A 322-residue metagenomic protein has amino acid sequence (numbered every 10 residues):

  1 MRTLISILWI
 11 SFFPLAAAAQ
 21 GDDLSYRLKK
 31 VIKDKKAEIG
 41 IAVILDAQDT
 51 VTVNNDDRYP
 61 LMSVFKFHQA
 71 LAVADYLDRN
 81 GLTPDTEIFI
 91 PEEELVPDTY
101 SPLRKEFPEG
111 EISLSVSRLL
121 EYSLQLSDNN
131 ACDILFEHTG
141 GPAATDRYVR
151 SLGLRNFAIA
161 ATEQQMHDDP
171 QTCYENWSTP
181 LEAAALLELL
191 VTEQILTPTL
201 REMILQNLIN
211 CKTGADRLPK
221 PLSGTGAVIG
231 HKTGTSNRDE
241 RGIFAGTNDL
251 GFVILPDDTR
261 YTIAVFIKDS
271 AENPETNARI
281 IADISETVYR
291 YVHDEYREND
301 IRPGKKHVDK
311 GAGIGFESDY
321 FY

Functional and structural regions predicted by a protein language model:
M1-D22: Bacterial Sec-dependent N-terminal signal peptides
A18-P60, N237, H293: Beta-lactamase-like hydrolase cores
G21-K30, E137-H138, P142, L189-R217 (+2 more regions): Structured C-terminal helix/loop/strand segments within mature extracytoplasmic catalytic/sensor domains
G40-I44, T52, H68, F89 (+2 more regions): Soluble periplasmic/extracytoplasmic beta-strand elements of cell-envelope proteins
P60-I88, S123, I263: Active-site SXXK
D75-L95, P142, T197-R201: Short, well-structured active-site flanking segments
L95-D133: Conserved catalytic neighborhood of penicillin-recognizing serine enzymes
I112, D133-I195: Mid-domain, small-residue-enriched loop/turn segments at the edges of structured enzyme/sensor domains
